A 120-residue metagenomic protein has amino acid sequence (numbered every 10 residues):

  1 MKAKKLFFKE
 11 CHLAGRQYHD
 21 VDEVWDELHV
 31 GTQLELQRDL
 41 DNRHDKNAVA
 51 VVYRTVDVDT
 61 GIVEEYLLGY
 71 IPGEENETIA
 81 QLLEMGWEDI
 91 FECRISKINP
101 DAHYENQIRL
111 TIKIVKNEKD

Functional and structural regions predicted by a protein language model:
M1-D120: Conserved active-site motif detector
